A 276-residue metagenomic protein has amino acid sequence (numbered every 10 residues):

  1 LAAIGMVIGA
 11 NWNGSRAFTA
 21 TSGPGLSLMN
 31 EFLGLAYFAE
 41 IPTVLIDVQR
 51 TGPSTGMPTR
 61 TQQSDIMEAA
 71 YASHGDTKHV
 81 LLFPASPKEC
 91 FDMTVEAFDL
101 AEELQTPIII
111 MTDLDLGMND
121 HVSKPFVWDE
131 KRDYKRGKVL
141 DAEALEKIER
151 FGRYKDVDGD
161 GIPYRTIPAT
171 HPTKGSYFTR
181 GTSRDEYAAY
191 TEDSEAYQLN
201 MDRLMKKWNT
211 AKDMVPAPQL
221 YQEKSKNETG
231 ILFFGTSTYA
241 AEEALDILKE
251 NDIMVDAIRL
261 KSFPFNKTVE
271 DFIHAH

Functional and structural regions predicted by a protein language model:
L1-Y71, V80-A101: Thiamine diphosphate
S15-T19, I41-L45, T77-L81, T106-I109 (+2 more regions): Structural motif
S22, T55, D76, F83 (+2 more regions): Residues at structural and domain junctions
A72-G75, E223-K224: Short, flexible turn/loop "capping" segments at secondary-structure junctions
G75-K78, R184: A short small-residue
M93, F98-H276: Flexible, low-complexity linker and terminal segments
